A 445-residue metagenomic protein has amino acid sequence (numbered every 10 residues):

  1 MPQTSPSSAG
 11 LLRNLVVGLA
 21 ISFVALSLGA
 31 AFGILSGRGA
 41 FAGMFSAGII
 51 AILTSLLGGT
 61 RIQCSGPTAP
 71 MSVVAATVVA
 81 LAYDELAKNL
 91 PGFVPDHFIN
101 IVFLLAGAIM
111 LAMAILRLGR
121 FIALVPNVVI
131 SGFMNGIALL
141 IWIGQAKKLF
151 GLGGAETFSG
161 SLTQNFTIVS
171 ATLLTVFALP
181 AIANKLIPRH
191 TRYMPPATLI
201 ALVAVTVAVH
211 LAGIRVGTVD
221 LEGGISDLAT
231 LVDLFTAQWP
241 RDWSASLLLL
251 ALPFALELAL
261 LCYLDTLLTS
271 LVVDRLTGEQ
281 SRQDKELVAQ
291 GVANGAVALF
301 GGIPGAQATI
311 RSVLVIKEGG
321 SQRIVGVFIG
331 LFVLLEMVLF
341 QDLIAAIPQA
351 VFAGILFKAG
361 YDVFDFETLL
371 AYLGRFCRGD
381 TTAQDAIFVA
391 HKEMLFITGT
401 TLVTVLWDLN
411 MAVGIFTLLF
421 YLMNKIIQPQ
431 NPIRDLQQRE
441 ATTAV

Functional and structural regions predicted by a protein language model:
M1-V445: Transmembrane helical cores of multi-pass ion-transport proteins
